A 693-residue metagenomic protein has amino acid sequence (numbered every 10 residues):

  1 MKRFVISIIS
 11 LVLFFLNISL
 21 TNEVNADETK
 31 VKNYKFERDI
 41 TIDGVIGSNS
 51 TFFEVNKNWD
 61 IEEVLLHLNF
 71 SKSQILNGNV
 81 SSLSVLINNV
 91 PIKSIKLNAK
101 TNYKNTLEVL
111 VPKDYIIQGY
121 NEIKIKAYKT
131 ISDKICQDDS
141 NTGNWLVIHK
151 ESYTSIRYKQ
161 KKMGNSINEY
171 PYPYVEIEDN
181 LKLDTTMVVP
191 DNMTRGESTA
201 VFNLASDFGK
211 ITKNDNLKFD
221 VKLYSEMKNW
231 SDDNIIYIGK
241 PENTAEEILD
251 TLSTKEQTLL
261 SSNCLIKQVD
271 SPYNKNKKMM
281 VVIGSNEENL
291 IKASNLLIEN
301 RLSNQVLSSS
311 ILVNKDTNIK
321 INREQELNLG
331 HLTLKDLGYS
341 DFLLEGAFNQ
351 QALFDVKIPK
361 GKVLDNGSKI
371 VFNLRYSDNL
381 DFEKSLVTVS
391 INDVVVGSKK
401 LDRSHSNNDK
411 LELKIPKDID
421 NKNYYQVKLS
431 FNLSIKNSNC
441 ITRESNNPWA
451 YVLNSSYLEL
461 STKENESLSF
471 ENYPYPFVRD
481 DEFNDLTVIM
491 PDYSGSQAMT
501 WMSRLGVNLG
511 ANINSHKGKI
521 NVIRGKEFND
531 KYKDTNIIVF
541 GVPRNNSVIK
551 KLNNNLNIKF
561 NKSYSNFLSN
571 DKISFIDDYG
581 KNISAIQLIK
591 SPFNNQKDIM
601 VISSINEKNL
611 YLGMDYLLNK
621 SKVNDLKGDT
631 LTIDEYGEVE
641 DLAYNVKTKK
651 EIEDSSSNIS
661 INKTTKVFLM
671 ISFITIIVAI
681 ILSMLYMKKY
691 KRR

Functional and structural regions predicted by a protein language model:
M1-I8, K689-R693: Positively charged n-region of N-terminal signal peptides that target proteins for export
R3, L13-F15, K559, N566: Intrinsic disorder/low-structure terminal segments
V5-L13, L669-S672: Sec-dependent signal peptide hydrophobic core
F14-E23: C-terminal segment of classical bacterial N-terminal signal peptides
N22-R693: Solvent-exposed alpha-helical segments and adjacent loops that form catalytic or protein-interaction surfaces
